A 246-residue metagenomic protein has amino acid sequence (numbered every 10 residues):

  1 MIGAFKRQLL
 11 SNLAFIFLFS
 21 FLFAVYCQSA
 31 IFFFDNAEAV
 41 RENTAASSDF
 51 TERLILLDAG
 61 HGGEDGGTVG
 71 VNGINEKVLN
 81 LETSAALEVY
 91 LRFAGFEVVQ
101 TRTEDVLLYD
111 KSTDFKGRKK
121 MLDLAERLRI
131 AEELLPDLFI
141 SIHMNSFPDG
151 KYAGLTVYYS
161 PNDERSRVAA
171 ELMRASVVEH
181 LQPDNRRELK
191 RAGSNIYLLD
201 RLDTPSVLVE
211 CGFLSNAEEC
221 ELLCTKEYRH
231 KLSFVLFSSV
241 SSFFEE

Functional and structural regions predicted by a protein language model:
M1-E246: Catalytic-site microenvironment of enzymes that process N-acetyl-hexosamine-containing cell-wall polysaccharides
